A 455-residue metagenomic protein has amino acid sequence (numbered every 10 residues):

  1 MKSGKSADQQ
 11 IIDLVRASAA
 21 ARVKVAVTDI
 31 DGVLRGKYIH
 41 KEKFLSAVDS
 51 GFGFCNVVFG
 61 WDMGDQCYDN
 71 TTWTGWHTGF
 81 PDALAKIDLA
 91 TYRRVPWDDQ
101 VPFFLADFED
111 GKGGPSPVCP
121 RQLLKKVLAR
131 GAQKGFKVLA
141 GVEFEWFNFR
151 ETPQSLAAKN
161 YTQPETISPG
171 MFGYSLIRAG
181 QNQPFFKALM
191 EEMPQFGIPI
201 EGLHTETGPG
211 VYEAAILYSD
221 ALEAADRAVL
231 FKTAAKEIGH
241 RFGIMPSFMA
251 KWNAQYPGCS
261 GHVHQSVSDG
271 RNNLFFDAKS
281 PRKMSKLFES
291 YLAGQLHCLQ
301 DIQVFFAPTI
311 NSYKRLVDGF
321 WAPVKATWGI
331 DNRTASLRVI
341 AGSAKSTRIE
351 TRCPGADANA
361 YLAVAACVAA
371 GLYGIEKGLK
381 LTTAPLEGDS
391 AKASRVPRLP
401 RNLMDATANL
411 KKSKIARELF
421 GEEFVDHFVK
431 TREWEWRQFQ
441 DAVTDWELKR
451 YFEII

Functional and structural regions predicted by a protein language model:
M1-I455: Glycine-rich, acidic/polar active-site loops that bind/position phosphate-bearing ligands
